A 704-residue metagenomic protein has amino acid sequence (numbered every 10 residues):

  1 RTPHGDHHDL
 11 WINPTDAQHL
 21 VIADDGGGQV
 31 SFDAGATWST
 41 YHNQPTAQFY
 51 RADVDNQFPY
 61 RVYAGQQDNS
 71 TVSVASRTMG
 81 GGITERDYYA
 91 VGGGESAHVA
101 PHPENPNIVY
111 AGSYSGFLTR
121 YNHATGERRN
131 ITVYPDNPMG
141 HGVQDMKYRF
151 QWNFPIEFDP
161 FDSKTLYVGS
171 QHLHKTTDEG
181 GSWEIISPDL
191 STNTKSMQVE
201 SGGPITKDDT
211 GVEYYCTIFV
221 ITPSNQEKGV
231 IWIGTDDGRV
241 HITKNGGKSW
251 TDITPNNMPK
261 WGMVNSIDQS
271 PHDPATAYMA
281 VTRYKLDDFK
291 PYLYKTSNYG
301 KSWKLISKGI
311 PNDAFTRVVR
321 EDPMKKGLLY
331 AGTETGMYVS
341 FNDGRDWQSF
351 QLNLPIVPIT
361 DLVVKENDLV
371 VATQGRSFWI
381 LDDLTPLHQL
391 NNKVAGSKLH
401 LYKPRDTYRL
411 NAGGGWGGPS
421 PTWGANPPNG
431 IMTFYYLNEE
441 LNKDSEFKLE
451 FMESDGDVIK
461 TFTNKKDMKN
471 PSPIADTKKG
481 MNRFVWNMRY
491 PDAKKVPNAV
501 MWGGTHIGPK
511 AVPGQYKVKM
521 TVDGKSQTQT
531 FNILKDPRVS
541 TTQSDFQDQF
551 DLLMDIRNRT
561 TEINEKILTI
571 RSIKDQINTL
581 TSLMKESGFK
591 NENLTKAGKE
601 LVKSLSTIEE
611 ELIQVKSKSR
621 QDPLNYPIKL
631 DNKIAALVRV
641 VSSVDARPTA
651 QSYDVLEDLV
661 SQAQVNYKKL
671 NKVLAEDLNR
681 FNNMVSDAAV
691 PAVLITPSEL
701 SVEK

Functional and structural regions predicted by a protein language model:
R1-P421, P428-I431, Y436-N438: Beta-propeller blade termini and top-face loops
Y134-G140, Y148-P155, F161, Q171-H174 (+10 more regions): C-terminal low-complexity, glycine/proline- and small-hydrophobic-enriched intrinsically disordered tails that act as
